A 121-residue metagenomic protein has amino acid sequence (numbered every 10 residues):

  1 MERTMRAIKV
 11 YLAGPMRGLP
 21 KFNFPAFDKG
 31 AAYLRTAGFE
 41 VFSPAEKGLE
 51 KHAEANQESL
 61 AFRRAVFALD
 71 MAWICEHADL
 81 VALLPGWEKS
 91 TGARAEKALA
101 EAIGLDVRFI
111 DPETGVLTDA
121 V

Functional and structural regions predicted by a protein language model:
M1-V121: Conserved catalytic or regulatory cores that recognize and/or transform ribose-phosphate-containing ligands
